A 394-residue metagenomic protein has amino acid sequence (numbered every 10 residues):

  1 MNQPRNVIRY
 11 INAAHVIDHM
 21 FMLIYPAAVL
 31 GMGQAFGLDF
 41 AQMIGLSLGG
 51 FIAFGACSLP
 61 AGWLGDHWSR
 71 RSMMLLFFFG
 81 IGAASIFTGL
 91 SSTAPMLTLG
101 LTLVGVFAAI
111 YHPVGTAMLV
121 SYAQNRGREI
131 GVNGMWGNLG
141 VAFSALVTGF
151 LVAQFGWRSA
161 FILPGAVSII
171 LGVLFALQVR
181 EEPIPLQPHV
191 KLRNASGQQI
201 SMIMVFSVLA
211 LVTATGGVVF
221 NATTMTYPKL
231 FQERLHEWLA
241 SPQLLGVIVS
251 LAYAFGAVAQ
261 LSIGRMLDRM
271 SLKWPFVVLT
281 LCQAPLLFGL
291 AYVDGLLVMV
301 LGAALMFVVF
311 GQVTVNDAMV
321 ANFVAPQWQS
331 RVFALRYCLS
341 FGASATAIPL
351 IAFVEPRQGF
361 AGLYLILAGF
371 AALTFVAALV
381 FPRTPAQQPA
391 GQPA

Functional and structural regions predicted by a protein language model:
L23, F51-L59, V141-A142, Y253-L261 (+1 more regions): Residue-level signature of mid-helix packing/kink "hotspots" within the transmembrane helices of 12-pass Major
Y25-P26, V205-A257: Extracytoplasmic gate region of multi-pass secondary transporters
G37, S69, L90-P95, Q124 (+2 more regions): Helix-breaking motifs and short loop linkers at transmembrane-helix boundaries and internal kinks in secondary membrane
A56-A94, L267-M270: Conserved MFS/SLC helix-loop-helix module at the cytosolic interface between two early adjacent transmembrane helices
S72-F87, W274-G289, A368: Structural signature of the two symmetry-related core transmembrane helices
G100-N138: Cytoplasmic helix-loop-helix junction between adjacent transmembrane helices in 12-TM secondary transporters
N133-R180: Helix-loop-helix hairpin linking two adjacent transmembrane segments in secondary transporters
R269-M319: C-terminal transmembrane helical hairpin of 12-TM major facilitator-type secondary transporters
